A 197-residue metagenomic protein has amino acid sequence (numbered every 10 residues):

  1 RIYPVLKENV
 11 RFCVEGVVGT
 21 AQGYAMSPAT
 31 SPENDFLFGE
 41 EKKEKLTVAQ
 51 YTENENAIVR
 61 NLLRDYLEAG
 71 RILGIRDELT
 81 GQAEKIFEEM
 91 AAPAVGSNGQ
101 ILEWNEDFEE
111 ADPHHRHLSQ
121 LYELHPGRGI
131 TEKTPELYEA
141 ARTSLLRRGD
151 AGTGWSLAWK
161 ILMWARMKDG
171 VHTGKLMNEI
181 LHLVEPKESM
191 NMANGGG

Functional and structural regions predicted by a protein language model:
R1-P4, E53-G197: Active-site core of glycosidic bond-cleaving carbohydrate-active enzymes
E8-A69: Acidic/histidine-rich catalytic neighborhood
